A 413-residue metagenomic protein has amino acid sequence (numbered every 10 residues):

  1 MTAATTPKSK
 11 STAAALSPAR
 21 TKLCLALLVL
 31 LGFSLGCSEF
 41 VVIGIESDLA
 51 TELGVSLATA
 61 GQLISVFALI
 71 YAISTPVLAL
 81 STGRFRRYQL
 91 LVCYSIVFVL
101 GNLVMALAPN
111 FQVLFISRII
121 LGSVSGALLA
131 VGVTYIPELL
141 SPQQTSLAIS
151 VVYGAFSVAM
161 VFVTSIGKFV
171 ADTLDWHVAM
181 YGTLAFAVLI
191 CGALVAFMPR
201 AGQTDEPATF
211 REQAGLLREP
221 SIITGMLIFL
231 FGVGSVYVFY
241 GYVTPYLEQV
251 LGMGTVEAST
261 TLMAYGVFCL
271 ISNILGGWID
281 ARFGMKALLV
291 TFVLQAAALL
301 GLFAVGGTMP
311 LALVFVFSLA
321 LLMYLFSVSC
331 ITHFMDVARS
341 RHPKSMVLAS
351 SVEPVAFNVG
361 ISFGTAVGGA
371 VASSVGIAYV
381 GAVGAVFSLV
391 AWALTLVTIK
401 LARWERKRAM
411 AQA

Functional and structural regions predicted by a protein language model:
C24-L57, T75-L78, F239-T244: Extracytoplasmic
G54, R86, L107-V113, V124 (+3 more regions): Helix-breaking motifs and short loop linkers at transmembrane-helix boundaries and internal kinks in secondary membrane
I73-F111: Conserved MFS/SLC helix-loop-helix module at the cytosolic interface between two early adjacent transmembrane helices
G101-V104, Q112-L121, P310-S318: Paired small-residue
F111, S117-F156: Cytoplasmic helix-loop-helix junction between adjacent transmembrane helices in 12-TM secondary transporters
L184-Q203, T395-T398: C-terminal membrane-cytosol helix-exit motif in multi-pass small-molecule transporters
I222-M263: Extracytoplasmic gate region of multi-pass secondary transporters
V337-V375: A late C-terminal transmembrane helix in Major Facilitator Superfamily
